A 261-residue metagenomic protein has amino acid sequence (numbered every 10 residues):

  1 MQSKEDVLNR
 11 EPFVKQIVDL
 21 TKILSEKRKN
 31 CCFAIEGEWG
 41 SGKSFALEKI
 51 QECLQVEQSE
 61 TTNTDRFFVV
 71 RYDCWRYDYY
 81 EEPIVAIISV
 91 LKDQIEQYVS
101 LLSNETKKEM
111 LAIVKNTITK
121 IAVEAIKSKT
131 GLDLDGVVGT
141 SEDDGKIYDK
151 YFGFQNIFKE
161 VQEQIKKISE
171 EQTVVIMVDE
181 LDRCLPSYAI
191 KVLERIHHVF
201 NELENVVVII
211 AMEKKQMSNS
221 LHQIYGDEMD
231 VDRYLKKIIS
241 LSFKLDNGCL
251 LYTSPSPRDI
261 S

Functional and structural regions predicted by a protein language model:
M1-D19: N-terminal pre-Walker A segment at the start of P-loop NTPase domains
I23-N30: Phosphate-binding P-loop
C32-E36: Short hydrophobic/aromatic beta-strand immediately N-terminal to the Walker A/P-loop
S41-K167: P-loop NTPase nucleotide-binding core
I147-E213: Conserved Walker B catalytic segment
S218-L235: Short regulatory helix/loop adjacent to the ATP-binding pocket of P-loop NTPases
L241-C249: Conserved AAA+ ATPase "SRH/arginine-finger" region at the nucleotide-binding site
Y252-S261: Single conserved hydrophobic/aromatic residue that forms the stacking wall/gate of nucleotide- or nucleobase-binding
